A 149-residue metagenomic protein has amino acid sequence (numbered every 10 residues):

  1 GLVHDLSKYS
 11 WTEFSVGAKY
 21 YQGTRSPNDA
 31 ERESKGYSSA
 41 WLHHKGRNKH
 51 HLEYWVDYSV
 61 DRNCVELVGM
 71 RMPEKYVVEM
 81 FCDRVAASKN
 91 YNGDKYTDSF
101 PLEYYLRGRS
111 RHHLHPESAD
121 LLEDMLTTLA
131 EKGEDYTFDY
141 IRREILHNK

Functional and structural regions predicted by a protein language model:
G1-K149: Metal-dependent phosphohydrolase cores
